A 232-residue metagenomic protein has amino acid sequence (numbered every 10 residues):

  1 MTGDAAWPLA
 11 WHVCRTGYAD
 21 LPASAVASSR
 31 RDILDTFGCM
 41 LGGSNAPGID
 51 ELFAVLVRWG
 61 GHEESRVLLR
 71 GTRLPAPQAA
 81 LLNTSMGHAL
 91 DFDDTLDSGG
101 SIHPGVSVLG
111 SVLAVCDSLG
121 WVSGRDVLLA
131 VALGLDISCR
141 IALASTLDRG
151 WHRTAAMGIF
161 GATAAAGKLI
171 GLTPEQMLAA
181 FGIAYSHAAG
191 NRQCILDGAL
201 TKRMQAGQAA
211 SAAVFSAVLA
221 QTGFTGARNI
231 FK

Functional and structural regions predicted by a protein language model:
M1-K232: N-terminal core-entry segment
